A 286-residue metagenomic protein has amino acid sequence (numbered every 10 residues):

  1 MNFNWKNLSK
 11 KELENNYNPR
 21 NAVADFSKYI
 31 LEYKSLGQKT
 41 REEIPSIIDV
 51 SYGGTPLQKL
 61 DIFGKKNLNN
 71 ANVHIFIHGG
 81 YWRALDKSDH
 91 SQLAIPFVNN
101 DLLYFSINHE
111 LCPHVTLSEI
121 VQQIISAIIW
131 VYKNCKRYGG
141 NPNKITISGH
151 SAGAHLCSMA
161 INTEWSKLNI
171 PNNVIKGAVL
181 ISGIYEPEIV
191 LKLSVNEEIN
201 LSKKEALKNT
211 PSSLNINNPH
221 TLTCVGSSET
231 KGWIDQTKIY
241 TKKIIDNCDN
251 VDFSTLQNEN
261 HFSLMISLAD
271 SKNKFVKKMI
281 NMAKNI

Functional and structural regions predicted by a protein language model:
M1-I286: Alpha/beta-hydrolase superfamily serine-hydrolase fold, recognizing
